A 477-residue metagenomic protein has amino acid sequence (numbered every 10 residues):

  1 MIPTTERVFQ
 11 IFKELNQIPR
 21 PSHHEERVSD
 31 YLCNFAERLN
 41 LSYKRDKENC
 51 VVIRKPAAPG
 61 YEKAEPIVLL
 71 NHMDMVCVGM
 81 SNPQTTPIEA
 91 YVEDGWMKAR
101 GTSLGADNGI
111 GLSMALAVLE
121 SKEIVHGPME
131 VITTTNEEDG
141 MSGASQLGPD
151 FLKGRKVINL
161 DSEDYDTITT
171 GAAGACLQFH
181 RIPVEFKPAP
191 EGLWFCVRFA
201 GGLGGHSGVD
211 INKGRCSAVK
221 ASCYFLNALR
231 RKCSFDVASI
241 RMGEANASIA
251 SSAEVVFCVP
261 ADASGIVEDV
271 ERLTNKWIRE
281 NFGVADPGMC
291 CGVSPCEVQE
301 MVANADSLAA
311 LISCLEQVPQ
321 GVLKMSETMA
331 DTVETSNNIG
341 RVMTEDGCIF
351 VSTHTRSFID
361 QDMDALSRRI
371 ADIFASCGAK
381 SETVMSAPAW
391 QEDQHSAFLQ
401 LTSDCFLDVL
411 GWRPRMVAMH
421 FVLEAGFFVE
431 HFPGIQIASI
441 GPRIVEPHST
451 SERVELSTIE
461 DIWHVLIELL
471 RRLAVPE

Functional and structural regions predicted by a protein language model:
I2-W96: Acidic/His- and Gly-rich active-site-bordering loop/insert found across diverse amide/peptide-bond hydrolases
Y61-R155, E191-W194, L308, E316-P319 (+4 more regions): Active-site metal-coordination/substrate-binding segment of hydrolases, especially metallo-dependent peptidases
M73-M75, I132-G140, D161-Y165, L203 (+2 more regions): Acidic, glycine-rich active-site loops and adjacent beta-strand->loop/helix elements that engage anionic groups
E93-K98, T102, E137-D139, A144-R356: Midchain, well-structured core segments that form catalytic/ion-binding scaffolds
R215-K232, A261-A263, D306-E316, K324-E327 (+3 more regions): His/Asp/Glu-rich mid-to-C-terminal helical/loop segments that flank catalytic regions of hydrolases
S217-V219, Y224-I240, E392-I435: Active-site-adjacent substrate-binding region of metalloamidase/peptidase-like peptide-processing proteins
E327-F350, H354, L410-E468: Zn-dependent metallopeptidase/amidohydrolase metal-coordination segment
T332-M419: Substrate-recognition/cap regions that form aromatic- and gly/pro-loop-enriched pockets for small-molecule ligands
